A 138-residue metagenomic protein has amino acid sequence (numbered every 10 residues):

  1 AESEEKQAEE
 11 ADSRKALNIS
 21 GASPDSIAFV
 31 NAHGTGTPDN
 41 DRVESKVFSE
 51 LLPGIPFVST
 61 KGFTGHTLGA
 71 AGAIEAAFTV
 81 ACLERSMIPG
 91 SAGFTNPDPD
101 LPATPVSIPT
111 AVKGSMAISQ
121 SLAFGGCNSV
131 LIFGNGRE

Functional and structural regions predicted by a protein language model:
A1-E138: Conserved "HGTGT" condensation-loop signature of ketosynthase/thiolase-family condensing enzymes that catalyze
